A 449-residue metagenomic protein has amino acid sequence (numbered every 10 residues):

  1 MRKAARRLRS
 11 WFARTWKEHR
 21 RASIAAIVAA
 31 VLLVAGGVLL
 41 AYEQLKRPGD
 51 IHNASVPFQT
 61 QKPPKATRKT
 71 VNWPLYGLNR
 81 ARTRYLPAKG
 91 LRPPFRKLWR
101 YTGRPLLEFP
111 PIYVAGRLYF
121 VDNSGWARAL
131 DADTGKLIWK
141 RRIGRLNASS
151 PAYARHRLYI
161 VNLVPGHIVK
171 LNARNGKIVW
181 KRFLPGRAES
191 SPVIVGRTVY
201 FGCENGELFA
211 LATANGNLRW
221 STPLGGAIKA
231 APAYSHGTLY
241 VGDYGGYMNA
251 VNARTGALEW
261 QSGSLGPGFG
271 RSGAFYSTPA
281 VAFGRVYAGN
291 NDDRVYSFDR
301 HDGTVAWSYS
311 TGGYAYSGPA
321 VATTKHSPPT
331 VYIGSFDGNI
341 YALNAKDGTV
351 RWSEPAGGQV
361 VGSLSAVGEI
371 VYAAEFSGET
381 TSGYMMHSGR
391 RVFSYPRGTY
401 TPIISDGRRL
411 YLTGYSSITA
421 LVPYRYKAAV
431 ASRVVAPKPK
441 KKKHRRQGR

Functional and structural regions predicted by a protein language model:
R14-V31: N-terminal Sec-pathway targeting helices
I51-K97: Blade/loop signatures of beta-propeller domains
W99-Y113, L137-A154, N162-P165, I178-V195 (+12 more regions): Extracytoplasmic beta-rich repeat domains
G125, P165-G166, N205-E207, G246-Y247 (+3 more regions): Short coil/turn segments within WD40 beta-propeller repeats
D131-T134, N172-N175, A212-N215, N252-T255 (+4 more regions): Short loop/turn segments that connect beta-strands within beta-propeller blades
